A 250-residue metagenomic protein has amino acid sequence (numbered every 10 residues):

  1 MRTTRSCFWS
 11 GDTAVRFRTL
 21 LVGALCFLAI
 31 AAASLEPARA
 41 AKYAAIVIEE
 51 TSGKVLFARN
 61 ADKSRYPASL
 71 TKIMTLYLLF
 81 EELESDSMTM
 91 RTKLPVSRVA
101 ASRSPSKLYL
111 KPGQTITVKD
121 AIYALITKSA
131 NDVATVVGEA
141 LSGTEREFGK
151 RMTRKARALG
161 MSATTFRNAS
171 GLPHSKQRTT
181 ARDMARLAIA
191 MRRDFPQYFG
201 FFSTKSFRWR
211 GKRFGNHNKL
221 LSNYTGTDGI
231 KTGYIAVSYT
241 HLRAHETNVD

Functional and structural regions predicted by a protein language model:
T4-A24: Bacterial N-terminal signal peptides that target proteins for export
D12, N248-D250: Intrinsically disordered, low-complexity polyampholyte segments enriched for Lys and acidic residues
G23-A31: Bacterial N-terminal signal peptides
A32-R182, I189-R193: Active-site-adjacent loops and short helices of periplasmic peptidoglycan-processing enzymes
R59-S64, K107, T225-T232, Y239: N-terminal post-signal-peptidase region of extra-cytosolic proteins
P95-V96, Q197-W209: Acidic/histidine-enriched alpha-helical segments
R210-I235: Short, conserved active-site entrance elements at the starts or edges of catalytic domains
T240-T247: Conserved small/polar residues in nucleotide/adenosyl-binding loops
